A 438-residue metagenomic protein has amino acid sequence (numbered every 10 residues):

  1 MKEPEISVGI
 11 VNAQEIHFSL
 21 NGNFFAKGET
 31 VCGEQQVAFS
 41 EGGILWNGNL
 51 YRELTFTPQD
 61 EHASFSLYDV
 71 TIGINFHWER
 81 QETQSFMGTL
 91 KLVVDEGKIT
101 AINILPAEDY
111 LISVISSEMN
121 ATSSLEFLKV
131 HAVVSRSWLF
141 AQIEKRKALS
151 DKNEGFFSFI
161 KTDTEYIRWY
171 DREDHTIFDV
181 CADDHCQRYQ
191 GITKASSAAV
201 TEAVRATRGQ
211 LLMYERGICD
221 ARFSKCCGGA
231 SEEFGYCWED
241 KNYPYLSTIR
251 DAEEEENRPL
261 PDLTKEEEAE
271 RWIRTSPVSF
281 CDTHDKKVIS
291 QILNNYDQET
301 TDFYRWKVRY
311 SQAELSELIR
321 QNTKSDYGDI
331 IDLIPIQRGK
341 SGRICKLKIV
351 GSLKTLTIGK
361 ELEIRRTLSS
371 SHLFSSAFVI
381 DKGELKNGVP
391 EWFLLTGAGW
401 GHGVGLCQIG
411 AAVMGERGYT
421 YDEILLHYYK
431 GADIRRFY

Functional and structural regions predicted by a protein language model:
M1-Y438: Conserved, single-site charged/polar hotspot
